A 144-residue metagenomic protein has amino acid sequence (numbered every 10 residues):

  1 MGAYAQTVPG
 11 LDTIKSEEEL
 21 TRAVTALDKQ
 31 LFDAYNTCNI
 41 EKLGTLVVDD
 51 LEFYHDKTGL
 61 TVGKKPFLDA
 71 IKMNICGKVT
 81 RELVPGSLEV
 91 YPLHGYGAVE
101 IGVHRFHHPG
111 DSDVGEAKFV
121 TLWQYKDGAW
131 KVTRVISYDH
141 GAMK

Functional and structural regions predicted by a protein language model:
G2-D49, K144: Short, low-complexity N-terminal intrinsically disordered segments enriched in polar/charged residues
Q6, E116-G141: Short beta-strand edge/turn micro-motifs at domain boundaries
E18, R22, I40-Y96, V103-R105: A solvent-exposed, acidic/Ser-Thr-rich amphipathic alpha-helical stretch
L83-G86, I101, D113-V120: Short, surface-exposed coil-to-beta transition loops
V90-A98, Q124-A129: A short, structured loop/turn motif at beta-sheet edges
F106-H108, W123: Beta-strand elements of well-folded, non-transmembrane domains
